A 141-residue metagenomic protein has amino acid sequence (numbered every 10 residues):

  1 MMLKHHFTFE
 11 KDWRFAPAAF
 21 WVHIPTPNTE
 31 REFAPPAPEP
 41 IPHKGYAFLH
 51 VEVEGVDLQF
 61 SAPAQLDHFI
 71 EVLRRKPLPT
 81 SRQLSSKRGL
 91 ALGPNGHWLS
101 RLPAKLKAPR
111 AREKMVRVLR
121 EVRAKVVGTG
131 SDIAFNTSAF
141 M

Functional and structural regions predicted by a protein language model:
M1-V22: N-terminal cysteine/histidine-rich coordination modules
I24-M141: Domain-scale terminal segments
